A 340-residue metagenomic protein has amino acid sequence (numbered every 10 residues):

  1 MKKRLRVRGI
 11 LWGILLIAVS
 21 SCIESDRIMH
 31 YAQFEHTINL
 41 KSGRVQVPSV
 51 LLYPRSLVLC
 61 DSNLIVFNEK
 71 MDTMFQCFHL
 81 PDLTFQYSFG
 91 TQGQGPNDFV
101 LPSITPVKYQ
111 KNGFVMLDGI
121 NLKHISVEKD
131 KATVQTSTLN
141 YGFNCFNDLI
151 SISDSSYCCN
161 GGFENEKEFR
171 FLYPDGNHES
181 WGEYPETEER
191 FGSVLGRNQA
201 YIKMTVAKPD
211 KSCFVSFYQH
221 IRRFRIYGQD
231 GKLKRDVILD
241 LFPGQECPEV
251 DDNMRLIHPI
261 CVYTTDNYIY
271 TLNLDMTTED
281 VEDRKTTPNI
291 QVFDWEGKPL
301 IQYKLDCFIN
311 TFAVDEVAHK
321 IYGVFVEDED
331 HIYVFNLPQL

Functional and structural regions predicted by a protein language model:
I28-L52, W295-K298: A short helix->beta-strand "capping" segment at the edge of beta-propeller domains
R44-F75, Y270-L274: Beta-strand-rich domains and repeat architectures in extracellular enzymes and scaffolds, especially beta-propellers
P54-V58, S103-Q110, N147-S153, R197-D210 (+2 more regions): Structural signature of eukaryotic scaffold interfaces centered on beta-propeller domains
T84-G113, V194, D306-I309: Blade-loop segments of beta-propeller domains
G95-D98, P243-D251, W295-E316: Conserved blade-ending motifs and adjacent loop-strand segments that build the rim/top face of beta-propeller domains
I120-N121, V127-N160: Asp-box/WD-like beta-propeller blade repeats and closely related beta-sheet repeat scaffolds
R170-P174, K285-K298, N336: Beta-propeller blade signature
D252-Q291: Loop/turn-rich, solvent-exposed surfaces of beta-rich toroidal or solenoidal domains
